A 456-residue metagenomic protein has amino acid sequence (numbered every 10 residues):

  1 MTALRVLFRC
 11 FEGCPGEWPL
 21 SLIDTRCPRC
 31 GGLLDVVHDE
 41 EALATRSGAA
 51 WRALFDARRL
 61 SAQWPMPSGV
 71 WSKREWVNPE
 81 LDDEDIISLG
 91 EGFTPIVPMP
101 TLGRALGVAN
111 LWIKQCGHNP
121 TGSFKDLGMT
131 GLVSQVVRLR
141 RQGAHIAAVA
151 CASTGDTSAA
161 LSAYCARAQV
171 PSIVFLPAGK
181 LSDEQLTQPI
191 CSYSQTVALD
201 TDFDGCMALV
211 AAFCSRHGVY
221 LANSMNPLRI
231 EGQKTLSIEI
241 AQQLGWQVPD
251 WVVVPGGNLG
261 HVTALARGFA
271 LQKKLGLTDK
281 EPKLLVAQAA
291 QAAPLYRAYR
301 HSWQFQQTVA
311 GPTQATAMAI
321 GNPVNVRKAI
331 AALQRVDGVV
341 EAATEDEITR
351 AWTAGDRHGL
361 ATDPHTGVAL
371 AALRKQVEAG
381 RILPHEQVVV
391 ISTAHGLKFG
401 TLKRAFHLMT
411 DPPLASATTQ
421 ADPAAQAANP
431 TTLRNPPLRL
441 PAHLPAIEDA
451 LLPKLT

Functional and structural regions predicted by a protein language model:
M1-T456: PLP-dependent amino-acid enzyme catalytic core
